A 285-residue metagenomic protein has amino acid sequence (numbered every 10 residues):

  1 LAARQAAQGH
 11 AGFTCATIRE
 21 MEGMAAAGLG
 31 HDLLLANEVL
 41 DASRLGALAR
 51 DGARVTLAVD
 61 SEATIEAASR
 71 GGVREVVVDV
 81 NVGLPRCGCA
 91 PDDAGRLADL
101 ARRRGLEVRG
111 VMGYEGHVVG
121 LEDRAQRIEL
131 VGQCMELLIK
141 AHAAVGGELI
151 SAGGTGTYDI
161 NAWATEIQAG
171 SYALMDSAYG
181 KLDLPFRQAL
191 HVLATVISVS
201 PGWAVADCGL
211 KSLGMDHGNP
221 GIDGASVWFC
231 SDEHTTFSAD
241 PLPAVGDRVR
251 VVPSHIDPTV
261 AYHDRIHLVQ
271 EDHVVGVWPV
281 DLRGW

Functional and structural regions predicted by a protein language model:
L1-G120: Active-site-proximal beta-alpha core segment in soluble small-molecule metabolic enzymes
G12, H31-D32, E75, G110 (+5 more regions): Residues at the N-termini of beta-strands
I18, E38, G116, T155 (+3 more regions): Flexible loop residues that form catalytic and substrate-binding hotspots at small-molecule/glycan-binding clefts
R19, A63, D92, E129 (+4 more regions): Conserved active-site and cofactor/substrate-binding residues in soluble primary-metabolism enzymes
A25-G30, Y179-A189, H267-L268: C-terminal helical cap(s) of enzyme catalytic domains, especially alpha/beta-barrels
V73-E75, N81-L184: Active-site loop/helix belt of alpha/beta enzymes
R127, G156-G224: Active-site loop ensemble at the mouth of alpha/beta enzyme cores that anchors a bound cofactor
V199-W285: C-terminal accessory subdomain/extension
